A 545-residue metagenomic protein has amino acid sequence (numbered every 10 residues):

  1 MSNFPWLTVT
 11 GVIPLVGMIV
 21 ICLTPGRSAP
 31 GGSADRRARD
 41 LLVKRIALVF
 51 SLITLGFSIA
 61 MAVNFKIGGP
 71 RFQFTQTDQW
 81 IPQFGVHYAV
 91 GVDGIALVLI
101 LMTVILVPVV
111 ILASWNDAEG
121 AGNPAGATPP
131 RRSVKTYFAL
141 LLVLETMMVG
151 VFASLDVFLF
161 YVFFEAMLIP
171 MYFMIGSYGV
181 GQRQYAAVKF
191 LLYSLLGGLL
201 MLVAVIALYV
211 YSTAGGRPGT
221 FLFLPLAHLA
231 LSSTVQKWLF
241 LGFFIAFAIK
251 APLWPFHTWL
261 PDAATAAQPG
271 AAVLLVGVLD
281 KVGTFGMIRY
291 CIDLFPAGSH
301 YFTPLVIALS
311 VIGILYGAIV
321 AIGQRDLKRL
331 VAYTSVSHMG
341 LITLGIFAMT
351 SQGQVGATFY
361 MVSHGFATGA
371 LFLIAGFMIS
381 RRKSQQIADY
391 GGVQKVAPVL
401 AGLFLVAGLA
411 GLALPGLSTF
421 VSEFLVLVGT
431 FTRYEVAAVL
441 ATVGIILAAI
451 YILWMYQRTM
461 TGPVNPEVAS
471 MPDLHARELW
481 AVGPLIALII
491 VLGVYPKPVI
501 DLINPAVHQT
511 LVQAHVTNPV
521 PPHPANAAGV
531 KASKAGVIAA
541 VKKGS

Functional and structural regions predicted by a protein language model:
M1-S2, V149-L155, I288-F302, I342-V362 (+1 more regions): Helix-coil boundary and interhelical linker segments in multi-pass alpha-helical membrane proteins
M1-W6, I21-A139, A214-A230, V530-K531 (+1 more regions): Transmembrane helix-loop-helix hairpins at membrane boundaries of multipass inner-membrane proteins
N3-I13, G94-T103, V157-P170, Q236-F247 (+2 more regions): Structural signature of hydrophobic alpha-helical transmembrane segments
T8-R27, L48-V63, M102-D117, L144-T146 (+6 more regions): Central hydrophobic cores of alpha-helical transmembrane segments in multi-pass inner-membrane proteins across all
M18-G32, P108-G126, F173-Q182, A251-T265 (+3 more regions): C-terminal ends of transmembrane helices
S28, R37-V43, T136-V143, M147-V235 (+3 more regions): Alpha-helical multi-pass transmembrane bundles of energy-transducing inner-membrane proteins
V63-H87, G122-N123, T128-P129, L199-H257 (+9 more regions): Juxtamembrane/interfacial segments at transmembrane-helix boundaries in multi-pass membrane proteins
W254, T368-F372, A438-S470: Predominantly late transmembrane helices and immediately cytosolic-facing juxtamembrane segments
